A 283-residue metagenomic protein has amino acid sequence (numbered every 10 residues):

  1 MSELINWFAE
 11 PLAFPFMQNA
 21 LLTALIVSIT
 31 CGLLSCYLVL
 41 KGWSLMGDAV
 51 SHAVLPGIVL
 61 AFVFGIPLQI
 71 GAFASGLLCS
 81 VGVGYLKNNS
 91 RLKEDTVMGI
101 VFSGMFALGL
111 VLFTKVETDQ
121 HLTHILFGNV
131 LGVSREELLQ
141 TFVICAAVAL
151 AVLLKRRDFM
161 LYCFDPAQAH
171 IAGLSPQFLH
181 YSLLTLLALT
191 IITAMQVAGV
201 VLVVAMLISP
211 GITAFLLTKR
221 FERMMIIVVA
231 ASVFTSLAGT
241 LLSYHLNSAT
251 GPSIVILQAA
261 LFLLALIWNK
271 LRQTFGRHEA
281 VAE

Functional and structural regions predicted by a protein language model:
L4-N19, S90, E94-R157, S182: Transmembrane helix-bundle core of multi-pass membrane transporters and related energy-transducing complexes
N6-P15, I29-L40, G57-P67, D158-Q168 (+2 more regions): Short juxtamembrane and helix-loop transition motifs at transmembrane-helix boundaries in membrane proteins
A20, L68-G76, D95-G99, F142 (+2 more regions): Loop-to-transmembrane alpha-helix initiation sites
L25, I29-L33, A74-G82, L108 (+4 more regions): Generic alpha-helical transmembrane segments of integral inner-membrane proteins, especially permease/transport modules
C36-T118, A214-I226, S243-N247, K270-L271: Short loop segments and helix-boundary regions at transmembrane helix junctions of multi-pass inner-membrane proteins
L138-P210: Helix-loop-helix "hairpin" substructures at the membrane interface of multi-pass membrane proteins
V201-P252: Transmembrane alpha-helical segments in multi-pass inner-membrane proteins
S248-E283: Cytosolic-side transmembrane-helix boundaries in multi-pass membrane proteins
